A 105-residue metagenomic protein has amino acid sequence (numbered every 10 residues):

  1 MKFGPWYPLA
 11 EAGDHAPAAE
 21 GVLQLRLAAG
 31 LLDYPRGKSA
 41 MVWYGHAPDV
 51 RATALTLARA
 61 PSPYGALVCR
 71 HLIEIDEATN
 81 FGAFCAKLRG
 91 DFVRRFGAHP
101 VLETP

Functional and structural regions predicted by a protein language model:
M1-L57, I75-F96, L102-P105: GIY-YIG nuclease catalytic motif and its immediate N-terminal context
P63-E74: A short, basic-hydrophobic beta/loop patch
